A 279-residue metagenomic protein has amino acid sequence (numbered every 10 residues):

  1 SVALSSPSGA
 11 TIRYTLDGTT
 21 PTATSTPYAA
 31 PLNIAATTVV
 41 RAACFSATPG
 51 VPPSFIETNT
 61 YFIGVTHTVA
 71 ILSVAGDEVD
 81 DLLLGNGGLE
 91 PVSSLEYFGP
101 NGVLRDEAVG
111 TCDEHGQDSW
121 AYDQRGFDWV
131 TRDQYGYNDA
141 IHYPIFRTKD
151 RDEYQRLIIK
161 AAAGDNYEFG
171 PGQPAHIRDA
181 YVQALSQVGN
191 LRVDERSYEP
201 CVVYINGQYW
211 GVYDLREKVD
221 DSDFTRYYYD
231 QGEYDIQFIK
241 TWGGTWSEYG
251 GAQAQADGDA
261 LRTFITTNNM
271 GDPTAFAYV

Functional and structural regions predicted by a protein language model:
S1-C112: Short, compositionally stereotyped local motifs that mark structural "simplifiers"
A29, T37-V39, T58, I71 (+9 more regions): Extracellular structured ligand-interaction cores
R41-A43, E96, D128-V130, V202-Y204: Residues within well-ordered beta-strands of beta-sheet-rich folds
A43, F98, A184-G189, F264-T267: Generic, well-ordered alpha-helical scaffold segments in large soluble proteins
T60-Q173: Conserved NTP-binding catalytic cores of kinases and kinase-like/nucleotidyltransferase enzymes across multiple kinase
I141-A175, Q208, D214-V279: ATP-dependent phospho-/nucleotidyl transfer catalytic cores
E168-R192: A conserved alpha-helical element in kinase catalytic cores
V188-V202: Short, well-structured beta-strand/strand-turn elements
